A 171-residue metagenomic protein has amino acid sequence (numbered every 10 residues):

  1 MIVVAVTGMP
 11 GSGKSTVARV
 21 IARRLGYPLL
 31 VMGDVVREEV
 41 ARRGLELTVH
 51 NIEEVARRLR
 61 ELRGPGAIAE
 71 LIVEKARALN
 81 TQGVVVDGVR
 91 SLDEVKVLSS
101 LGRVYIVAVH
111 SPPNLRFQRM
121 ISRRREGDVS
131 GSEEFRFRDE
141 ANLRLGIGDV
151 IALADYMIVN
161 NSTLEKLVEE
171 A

Functional and structural regions predicted by a protein language model:
M1-V4: Extreme N-terminal starter segment of soluble prokaryotic enzymes
M9: P-loop (Walker A) phosphate-binding loop of NTP-binding proteins
K14: Conserved lysine of the Walker
V17: Hydrophobic positions on the alpha1 helix immediately C-terminal to the Walker A/P-loop
P28-V85, V89-K96, E133-F137: ATP-dependent small-molecule kinase phosphotransfer cores that center on conserved nucleotide phosphate-binding segments
L29, I106, Y156-V159: Short, well-ordered beta-strand core segments
G66, R123-A171: Small-molecule kinase domains that catalyze NTP-dependent phosphoryl transfer to phosphate-bearing small molecules
D87-G88, S99-R124: Conserved phosphate-donor/acceptor-positioning beta-strand/loop module used by diverse small-molecule
